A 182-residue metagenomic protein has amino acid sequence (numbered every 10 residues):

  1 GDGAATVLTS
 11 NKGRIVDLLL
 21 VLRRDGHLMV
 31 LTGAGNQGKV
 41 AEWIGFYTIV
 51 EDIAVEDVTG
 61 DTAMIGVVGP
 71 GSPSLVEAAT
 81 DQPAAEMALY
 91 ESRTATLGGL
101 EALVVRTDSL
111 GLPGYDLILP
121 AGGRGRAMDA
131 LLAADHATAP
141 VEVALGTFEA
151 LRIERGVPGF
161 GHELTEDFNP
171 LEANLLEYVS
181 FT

Functional and structural regions predicted by a protein language model:
G1-T182: Basic, glycine/lysine-rich polyanion-binding surfaces/domains
